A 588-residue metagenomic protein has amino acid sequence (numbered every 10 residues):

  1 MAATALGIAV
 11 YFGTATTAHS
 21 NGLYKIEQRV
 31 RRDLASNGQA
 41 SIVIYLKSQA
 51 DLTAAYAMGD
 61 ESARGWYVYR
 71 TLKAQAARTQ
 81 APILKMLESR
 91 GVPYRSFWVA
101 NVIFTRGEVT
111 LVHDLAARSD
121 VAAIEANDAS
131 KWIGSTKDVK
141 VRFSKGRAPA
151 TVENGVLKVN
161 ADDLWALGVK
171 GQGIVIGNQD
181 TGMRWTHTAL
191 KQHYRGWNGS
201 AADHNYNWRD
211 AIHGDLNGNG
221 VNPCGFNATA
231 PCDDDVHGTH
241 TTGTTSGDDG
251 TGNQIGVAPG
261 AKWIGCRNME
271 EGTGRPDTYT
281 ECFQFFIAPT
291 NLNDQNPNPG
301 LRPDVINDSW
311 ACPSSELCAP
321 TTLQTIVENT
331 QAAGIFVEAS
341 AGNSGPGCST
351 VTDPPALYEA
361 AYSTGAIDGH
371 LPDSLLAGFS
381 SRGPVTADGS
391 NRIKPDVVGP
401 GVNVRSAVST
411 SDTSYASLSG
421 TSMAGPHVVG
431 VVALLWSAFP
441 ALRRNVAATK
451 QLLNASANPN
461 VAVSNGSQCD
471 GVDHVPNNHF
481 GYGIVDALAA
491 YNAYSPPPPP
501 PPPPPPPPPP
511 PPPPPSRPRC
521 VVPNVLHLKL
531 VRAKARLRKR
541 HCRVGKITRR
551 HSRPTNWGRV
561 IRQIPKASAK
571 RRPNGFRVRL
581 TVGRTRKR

Functional and structural regions predicted by a protein language model:
T17-H19, A117-V175, H187-K191, S374-G378 (+2 more regions): Protease zymogen maturation seam
A18-V139: Inhibitory N-terminal propeptides of secreted protease zymogens
N21, S36-N37, A54-Y56, V152 (+11 more regions): Subtilisin-like serine protease catalytic core
E153, I255, N296-N307, S437-P503: C-terminal subdomain of the subtilisin-like protease fold in secreted/lumenal serine endopeptidases
I264-G272, T350, G401-D473: Hydrolase catalytic cores
F286-C318, S340-A341: Short acidic, glycine-rich surface-loop motifs adjacent to enzyme active sites
S314-P320, S340-E359, G365-K394, R405-S419 (+2 more regions): Active-site-adjacent substrate-recognition loops and nearby beta-strands within hydrolase catalytic domains
P498-R588: Ligand-recognition elements built from short beta-strands and adjacent flexible loops
